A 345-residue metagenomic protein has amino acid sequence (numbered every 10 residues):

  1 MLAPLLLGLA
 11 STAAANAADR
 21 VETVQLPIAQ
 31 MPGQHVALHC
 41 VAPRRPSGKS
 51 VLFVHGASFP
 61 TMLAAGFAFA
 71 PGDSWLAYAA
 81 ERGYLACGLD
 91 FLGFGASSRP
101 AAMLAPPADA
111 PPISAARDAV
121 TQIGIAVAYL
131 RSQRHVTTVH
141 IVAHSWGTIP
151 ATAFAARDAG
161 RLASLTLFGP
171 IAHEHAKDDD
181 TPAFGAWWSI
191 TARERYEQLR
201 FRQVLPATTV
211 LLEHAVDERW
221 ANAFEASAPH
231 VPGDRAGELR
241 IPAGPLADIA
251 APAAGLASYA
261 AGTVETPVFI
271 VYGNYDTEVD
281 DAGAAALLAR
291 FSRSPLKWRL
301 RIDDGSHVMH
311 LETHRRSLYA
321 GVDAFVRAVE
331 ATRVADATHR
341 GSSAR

Functional and structural regions predicted by a protein language model:
N16-P46: N-terminal cap/lid segment of alpha/beta-hydrolase-fold proteins
R45-G88: Short, surface-exposed "cap/lid" segments of acyl-processing enzymes
L63, L89-P111, H307: Glycine-rich "HGGG/HGxG" loop immediately N-terminal to the catalytic nucleophile of the alpha/beta-hydrolase
P107-Q133: Alpha/beta-hydrolase active-site loop
T137-V142, W146-H175: Conserved hydrolase catalytic core segment
A176, D180-V271: Alpha/beta-hydrolase
T277-G283: Conserved alpha/beta-hydrolase "acid-adjacent" motif
G305-R316: Catalytic histidine-centered segment of alpha/beta-hydrolase-like enzymes
